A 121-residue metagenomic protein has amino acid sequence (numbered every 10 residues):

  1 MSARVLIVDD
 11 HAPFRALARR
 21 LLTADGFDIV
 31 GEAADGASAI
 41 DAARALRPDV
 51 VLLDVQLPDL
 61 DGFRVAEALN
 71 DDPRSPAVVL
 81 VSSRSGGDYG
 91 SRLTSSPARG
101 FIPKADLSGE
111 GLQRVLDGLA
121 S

Functional and structural regions predicted by a protein language model:
V8-D9, A33, V51: Conserved sequence signature across two-component system core domains
A12-G31: Two-component/phosphorelay signaling modules centered on CheY-like receiver
D35-S38, D61-R64: Acidic catalytic/metal-coordinating carboxylates
R44-L46, A68-S75, S96: Conserved phosphotransfer cores of two-component systems
P58: The feature encodes the CheY-like receiver
G62, T94-G100: As written
V81-S82: Hydrophobic/aromatic residues positioned on beta-strands within the core alpha/beta folds
